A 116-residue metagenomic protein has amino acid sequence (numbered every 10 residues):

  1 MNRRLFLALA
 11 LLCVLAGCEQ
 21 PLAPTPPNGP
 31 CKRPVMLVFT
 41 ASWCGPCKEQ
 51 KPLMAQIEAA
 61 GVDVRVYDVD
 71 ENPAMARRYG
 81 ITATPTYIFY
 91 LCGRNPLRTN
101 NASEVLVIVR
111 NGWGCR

Functional and structural regions predicted by a protein language model:
R3-L12: N-terminal export leaders
V14-G17: C-terminal motif of bacterial Sec signal peptides marking the signal peptidase cleavage site
E19-P21: Bacterial signal peptide processing site
T25-A59: Local sequence-structure signature of Cys/Sec-based thiol-disulfide redox active-site neighborhoods
F39, G61-M75, I81: Thiol-based oxidoreductase modules, predominantly thioredoxin-like and allied folds used for disulfide exchange
K51-M54, P73-A76, L106: Extracytoplasmic/secreted envelope proteins and their assembly/folding machinery, especially bacterial periplasmic
Y79-I88: Structural micro-motif
I88-R116: Non-catalytic, surface beta->alpha helical segment in thiol-disulfide oxidoreductase systems
